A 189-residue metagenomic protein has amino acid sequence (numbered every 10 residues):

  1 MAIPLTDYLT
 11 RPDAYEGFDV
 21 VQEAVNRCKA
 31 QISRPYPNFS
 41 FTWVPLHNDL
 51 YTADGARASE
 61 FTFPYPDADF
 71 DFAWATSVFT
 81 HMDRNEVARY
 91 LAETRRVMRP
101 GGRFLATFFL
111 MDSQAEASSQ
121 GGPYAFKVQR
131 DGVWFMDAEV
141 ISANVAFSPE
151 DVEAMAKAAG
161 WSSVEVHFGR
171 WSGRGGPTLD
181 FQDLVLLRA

Functional and structural regions predicted by a protein language model:
M1-T62, R89, R103-A189: Class I (Rossmann-like) S-adenosyl-L-methionine-dependent methyltransferase catalytic domain, capturing the SAM-binding
F61, F70-D71: Local beta-strand N-terminus motif with an aromatic residue
P66, A88-P100: A short glycine-rich, Lys/Arg-flanked "PGG" loop and its adjoining helix->strand segment in the class I
D67-D69, D151: Solvent-exposed, flexible loop/coil residues
W74: A conserved beta-strand element that flanks and buttresses the S-adenosyl-L-methionine
V78: Conserved sequence/active-site signature of Rossmann-fold short-chain dehydrogenase/reductase
D83-R84: Helix-capping/helix-break motifs at membrane-protein junctions, especially on the cytosolic side just before or after
